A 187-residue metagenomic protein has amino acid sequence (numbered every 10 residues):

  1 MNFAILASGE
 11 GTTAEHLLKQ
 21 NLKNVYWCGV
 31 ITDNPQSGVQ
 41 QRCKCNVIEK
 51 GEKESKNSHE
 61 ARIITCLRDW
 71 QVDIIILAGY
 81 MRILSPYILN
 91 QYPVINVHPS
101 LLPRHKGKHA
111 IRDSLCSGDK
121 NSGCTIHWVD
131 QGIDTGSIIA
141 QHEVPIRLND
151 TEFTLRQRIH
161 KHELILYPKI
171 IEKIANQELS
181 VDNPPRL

Functional and structural regions predicted by a protein language model:
M1-L187: One-carbon transfer enzymes
